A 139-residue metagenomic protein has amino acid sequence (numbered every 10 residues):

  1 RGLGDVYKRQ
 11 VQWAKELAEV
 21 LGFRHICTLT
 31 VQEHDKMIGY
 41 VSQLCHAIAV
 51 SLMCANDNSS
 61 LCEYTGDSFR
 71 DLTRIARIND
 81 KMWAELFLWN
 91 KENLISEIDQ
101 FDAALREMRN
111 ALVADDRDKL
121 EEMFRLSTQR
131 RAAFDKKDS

Functional and structural regions predicted by a protein language model:
G2-Y7: Short, small-residue-biased leader/transition segments that mark boundaries at the very start of proteins
K8-Q12: Short, conserved charged micro-motifs
W13-F23: Core active-site phosphate/anionic-ligand binding loop and the adjoining beta-turn-alpha structural block in enzyme
L21-Q43, S59-C62: Conserved Rossmann-fold dehydrogenase catalytic segment
A49: Acidic/glycine-rich phosphate/pyrophosphate-binding loops and surrounding catalytic core that coordinate Mg2+
S60-R130: Interdomain hinge/lid region at the active-site interface of Rossmann-like NAD(P)-dependent oxidoreductases
A133-S139: Amphipathic alpha-helical coiled-coil segments
